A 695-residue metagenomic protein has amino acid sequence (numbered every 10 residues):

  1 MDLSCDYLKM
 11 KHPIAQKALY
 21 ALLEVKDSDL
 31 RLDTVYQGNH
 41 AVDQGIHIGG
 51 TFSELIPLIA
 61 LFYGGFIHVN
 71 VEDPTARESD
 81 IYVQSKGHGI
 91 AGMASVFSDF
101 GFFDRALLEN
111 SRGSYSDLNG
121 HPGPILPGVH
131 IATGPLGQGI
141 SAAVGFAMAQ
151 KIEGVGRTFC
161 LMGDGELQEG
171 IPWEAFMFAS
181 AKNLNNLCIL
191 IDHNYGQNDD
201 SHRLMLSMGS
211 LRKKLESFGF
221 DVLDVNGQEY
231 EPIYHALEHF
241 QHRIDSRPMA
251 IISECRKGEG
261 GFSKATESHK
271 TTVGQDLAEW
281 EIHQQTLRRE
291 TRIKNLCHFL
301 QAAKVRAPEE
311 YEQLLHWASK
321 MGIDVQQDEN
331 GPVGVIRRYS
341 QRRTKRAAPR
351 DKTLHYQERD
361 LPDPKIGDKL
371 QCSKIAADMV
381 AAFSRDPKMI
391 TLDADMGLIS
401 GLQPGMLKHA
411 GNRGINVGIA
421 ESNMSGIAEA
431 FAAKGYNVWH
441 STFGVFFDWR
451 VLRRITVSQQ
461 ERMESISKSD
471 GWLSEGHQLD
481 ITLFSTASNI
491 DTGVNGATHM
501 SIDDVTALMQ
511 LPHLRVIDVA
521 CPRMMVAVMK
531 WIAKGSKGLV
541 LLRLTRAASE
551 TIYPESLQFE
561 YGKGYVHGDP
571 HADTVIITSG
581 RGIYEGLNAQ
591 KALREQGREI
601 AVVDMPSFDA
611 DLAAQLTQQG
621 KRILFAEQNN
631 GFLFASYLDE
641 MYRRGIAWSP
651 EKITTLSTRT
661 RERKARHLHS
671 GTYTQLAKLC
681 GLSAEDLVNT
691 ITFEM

Functional and structural regions predicted by a protein language model:
M1-F159, E309-K537, A548, L679-M695: Thiamine diphosphate
T51, V83, L161, N226-G227 (+3 more regions): Active-site-adjacent beta-strand anchor residues
L55, Q138-V144, L167-A175, S422-G426 (+4 more regions): Short glycine/serine/threonine-rich phosphate/pyrophosphate-binding segments that cradle anionic phosphate groups
S114-L126, F146-M148, I152-G156, P172-E309 (+4 more regions): Thiamine diphosphate
D164: Residue(s) in the substrate-gating loop at a strand-loop-helix junction that position the organic substrate next
L167, R203-L204, Q371, I419 (+2 more regions): Residues that cap or flank secondary-structure elements
